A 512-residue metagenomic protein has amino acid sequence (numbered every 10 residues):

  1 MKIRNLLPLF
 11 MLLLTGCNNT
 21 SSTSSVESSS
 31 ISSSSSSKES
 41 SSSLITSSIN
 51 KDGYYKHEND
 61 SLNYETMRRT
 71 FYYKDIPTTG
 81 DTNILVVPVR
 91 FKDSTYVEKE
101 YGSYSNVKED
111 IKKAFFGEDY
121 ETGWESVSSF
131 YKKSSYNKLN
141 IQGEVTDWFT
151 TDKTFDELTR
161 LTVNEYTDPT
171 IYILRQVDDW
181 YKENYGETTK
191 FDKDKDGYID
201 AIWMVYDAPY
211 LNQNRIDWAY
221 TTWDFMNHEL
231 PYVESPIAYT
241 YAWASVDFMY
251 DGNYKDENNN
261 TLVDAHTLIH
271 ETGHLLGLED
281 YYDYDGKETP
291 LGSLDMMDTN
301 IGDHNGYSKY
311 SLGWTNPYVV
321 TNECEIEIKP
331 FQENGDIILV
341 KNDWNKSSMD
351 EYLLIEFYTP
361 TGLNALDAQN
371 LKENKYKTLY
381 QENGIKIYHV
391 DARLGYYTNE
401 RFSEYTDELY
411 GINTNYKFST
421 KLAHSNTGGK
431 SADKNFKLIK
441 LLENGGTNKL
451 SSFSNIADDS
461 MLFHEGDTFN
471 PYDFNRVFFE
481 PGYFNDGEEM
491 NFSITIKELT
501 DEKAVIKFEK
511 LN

Functional and structural regions predicted by a protein language model:
K2-L9: Sec-dependent signal peptide recognition, specifically the positively charged N-region followed immediately by
L7, T23, T95-V97, Y284 (+1 more regions): A generic structural micro-environment signature that highlights single residues at secondary-structure boundaries
C17-N18, K38, L44-D196, D200 (+3 more regions): Zymogen propeptides/activation segments of proteases
N18-S25: Bacterial lipoprotein signal-peptidase II cleavage site
V26, I31, L44-I45: Hydrophobic/aromatic hotspots within intrinsically disordered, low-complexity regions
S33-S36: Intrinsically disordered, low-complexity regions enriched in glycine and serine
A201-Y376, R393: Extracellular hydrolytic enzyme modules, especially secreted metalloproteases of the metzincin/thermolysin-like class
